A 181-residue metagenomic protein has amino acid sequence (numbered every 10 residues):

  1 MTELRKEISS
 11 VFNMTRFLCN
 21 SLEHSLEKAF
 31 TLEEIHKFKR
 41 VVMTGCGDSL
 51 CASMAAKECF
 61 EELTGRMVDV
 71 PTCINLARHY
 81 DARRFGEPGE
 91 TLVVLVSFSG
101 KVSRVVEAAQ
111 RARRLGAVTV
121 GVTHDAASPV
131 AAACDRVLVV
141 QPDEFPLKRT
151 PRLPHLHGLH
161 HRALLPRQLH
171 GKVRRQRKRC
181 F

Functional and structural regions predicted by a protein language model:
M1-K39: An N-terminal, well-structured beta->alpha segment
E3, R179-C180: A structural signal for alpha-helical segments
H36-R179: Glycine-rich phosphate-binding loops that contact phosphosugars or nucleotide phosphates
